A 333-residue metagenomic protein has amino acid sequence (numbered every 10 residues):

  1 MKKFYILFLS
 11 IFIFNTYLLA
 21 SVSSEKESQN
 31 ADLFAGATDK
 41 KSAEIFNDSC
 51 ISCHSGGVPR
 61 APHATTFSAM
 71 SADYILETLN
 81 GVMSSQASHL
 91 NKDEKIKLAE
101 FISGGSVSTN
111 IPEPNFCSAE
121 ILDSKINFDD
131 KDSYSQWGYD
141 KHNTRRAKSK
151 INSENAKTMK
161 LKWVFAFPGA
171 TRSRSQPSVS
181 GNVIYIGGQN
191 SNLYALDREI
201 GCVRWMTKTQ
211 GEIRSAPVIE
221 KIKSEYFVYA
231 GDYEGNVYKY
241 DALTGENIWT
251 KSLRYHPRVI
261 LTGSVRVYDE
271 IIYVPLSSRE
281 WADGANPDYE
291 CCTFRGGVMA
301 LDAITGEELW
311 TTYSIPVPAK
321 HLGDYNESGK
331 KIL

Functional and structural regions predicted by a protein language model:
S21-I45: Electrostatic cytochrome c docking/interface patches
S42, F46-G57, I75, L98: The canonical Cys-X-X-Cys-His
R60-S68, Y74-V107: Axial heme c-ligation environment in periplasmic c-type cytochrome domains
F116-L161: Blade/loop signatures of beta-propeller domains
K131-G138, A170-N192, G211-V237, P257-V298 (+1 more regions): Repeat-blade elements of multi-bladed beta-propeller folds
K160-K162, C202-W205, E246-T250, L309-W310: A structural motif specific to WD40 beta-propellers
F167, S252-Y255, T311-L333: Surface-exposed loop and turn segments in beta-propeller and other repeat-based domains that flank or scaffold
D197-I200, D241-T244, A303-T305: Short loop/turn segments that connect beta-strands within beta-propeller blades
